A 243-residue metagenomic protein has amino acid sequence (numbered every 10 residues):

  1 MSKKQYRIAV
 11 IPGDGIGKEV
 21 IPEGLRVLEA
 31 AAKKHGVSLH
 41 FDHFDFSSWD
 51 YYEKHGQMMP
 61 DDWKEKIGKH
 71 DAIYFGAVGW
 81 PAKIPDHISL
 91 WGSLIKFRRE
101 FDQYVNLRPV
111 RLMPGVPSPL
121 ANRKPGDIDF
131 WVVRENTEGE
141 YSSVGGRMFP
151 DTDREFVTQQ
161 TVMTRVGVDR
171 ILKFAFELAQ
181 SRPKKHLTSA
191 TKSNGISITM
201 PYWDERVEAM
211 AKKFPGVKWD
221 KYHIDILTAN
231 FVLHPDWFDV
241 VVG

Functional and structural regions predicted by a protein language model:
K3-I8: Extreme N-terminal starter segment of soluble prokaryotic enzymes
A9-R26, A31-A32, T152-D225: Glycine-rich phosphate/diphosphate-binding loop of Rossmann-like nucleotide-binding domains
D14-G17, D71, V133, A175 (+1 more regions): Buried hydrophobic positions in well-ordered alpha/beta secondary-structure cores of metabolic enzymes
E29, K33-V37, K69-A72, R99-N106 (+5 more regions): Generic secondary-structure signature for well-ordered alpha-helical cores
G36-P60, A229: N-terminal beta-loop-helix "entrance" segment that forms/cooperates in small-molecule cofactor or anionic ligand
Y51-T158: N-terminal glycine-rich phosphate/adenylate-binding segment common to multiple enzyme folds
K54-H55, S197-R206, V232-D239: Short glycine/threonine-rich loop-to-helix capping motif typified by GTGT followed within a few residues by an Asp-Pro
E65-A82, G216-G243: Glycine-rich phosphate-binding loop
